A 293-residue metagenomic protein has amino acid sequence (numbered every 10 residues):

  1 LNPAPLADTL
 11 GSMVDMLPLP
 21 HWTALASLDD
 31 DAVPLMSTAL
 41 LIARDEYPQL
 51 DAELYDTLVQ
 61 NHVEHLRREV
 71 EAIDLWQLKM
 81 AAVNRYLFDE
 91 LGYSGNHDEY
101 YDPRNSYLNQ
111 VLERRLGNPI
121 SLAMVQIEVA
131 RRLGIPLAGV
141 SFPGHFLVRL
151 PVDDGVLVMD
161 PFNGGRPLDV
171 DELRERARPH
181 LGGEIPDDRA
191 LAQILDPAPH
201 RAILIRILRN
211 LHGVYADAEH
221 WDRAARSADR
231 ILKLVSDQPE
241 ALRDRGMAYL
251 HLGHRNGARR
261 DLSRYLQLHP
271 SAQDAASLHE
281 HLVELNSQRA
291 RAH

Functional and structural regions predicted by a protein language model:
L6-H293: A structural boundary/capping signal
